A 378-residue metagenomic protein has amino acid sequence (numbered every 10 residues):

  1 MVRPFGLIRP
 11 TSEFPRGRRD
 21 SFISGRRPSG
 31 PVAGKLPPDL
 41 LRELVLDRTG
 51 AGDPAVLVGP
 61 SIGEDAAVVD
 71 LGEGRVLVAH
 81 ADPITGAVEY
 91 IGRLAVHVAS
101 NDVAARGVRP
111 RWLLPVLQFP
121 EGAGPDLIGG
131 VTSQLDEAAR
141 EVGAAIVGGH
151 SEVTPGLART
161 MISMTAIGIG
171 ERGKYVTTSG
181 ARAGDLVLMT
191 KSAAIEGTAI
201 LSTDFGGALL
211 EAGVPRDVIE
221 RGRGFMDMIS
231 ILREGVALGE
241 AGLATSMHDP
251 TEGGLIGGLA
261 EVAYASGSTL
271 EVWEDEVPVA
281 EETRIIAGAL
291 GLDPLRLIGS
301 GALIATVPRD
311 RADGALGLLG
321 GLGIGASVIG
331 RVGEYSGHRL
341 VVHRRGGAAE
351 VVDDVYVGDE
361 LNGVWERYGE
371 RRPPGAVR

Functional and structural regions predicted by a protein language model:
F14-R19, V32-L40, G321-R378: Acidic, Ser/Thr/Pro-rich beta/coil linker or hinge segments at domain junctions
G34-T190, I195: Glycine-rich phosphate/pyrophosphate-binding loop regions near the starts of catalytic domains
V58-S61, P250, T269-P278, R296-I298 (+1 more regions): Beta-strand->loop->alpha-helix junctions that form or flank phosphate-binding loops in nucleotide-handling enzymes
P120-A123, G222-G299: Active-site-proximal betaalpha loop/short-helix elements that scaffold phosphoryl/nucleotidyl transfer chemistry
R172-M226: Phosphate/diphosphate-binding glycine-rich loops and adjacent basic-rich segments that engage nucleotide
T306-A312: Helix N-cap motif at beta-to-alpha junctions
